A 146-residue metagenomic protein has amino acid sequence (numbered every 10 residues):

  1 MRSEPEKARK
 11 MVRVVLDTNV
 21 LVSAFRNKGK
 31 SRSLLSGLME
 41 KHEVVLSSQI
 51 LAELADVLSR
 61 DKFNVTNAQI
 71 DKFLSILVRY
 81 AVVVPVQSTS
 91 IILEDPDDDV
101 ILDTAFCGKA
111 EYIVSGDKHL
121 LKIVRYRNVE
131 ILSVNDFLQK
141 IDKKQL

Functional and structural regions predicted by a protein language model:
M1-L46: Short, well-structured N-terminal submotif of metal-dependent ribonuclease cores
R2, G108, K118-L146: Acidic, PIN/NYN-like endoribonuclease modules and their adjacent C-terminal/linker elements
D17-T18, L46-S47, G116-D117, S133-V134: A secondary-structure boundary/capping signal
S23-F25, V57, I123, K140-I141: Residues that scaffold the ATP/ADP-binding catalytic core of kinase and kinase-like folds
L35-T89: PIN-domain endoribonuclease scaffold, especially VapC-family toxins
A52-E53, S90-L93, F137-I141: A short acidic, often aromatic-flanked loop/helix-cap motif at beta-alpha or helix-coil junctions that lines enzyme
R79-Y112, K118: Active-site neighborhoods of divalent-metal-dependent phosphate/nucleic-acid chemistry enzymes
